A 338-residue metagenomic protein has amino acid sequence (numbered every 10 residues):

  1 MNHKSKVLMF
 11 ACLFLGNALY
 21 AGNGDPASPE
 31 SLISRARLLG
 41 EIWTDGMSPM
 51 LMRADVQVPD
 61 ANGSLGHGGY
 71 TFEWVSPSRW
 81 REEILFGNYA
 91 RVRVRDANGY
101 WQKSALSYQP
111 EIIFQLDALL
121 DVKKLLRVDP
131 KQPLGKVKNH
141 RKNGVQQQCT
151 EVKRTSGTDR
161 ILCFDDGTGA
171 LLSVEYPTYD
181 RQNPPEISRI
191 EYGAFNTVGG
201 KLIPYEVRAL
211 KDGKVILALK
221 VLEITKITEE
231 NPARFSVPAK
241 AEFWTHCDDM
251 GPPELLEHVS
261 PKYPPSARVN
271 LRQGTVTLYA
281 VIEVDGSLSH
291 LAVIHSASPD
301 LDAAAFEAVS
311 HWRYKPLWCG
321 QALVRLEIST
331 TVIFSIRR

Functional and structural regions predicted by a protein language model:
M1-L8: Bacterial N-terminal signal peptides that target proteins for export
M9-A18: Bacterial N-terminal signal peptides
G22, Y89, V174, Y179-N183 (+1 more regions): Charge-biased low-complexity segments
G22-Y108, P130-K142, R154, V174 (+1 more regions): N-terminal mature ectodomain segment of secretory-pathway/periplasmic proteins
L51, L125-R208, R268: Extended beta-strand-rich segments in extracellular/periplasmic secretory proteins, especially within noncatalytic
S64-L65, W74-V92, E111-F114, V128 (+2 more regions): PEST-like low-complexity, intrinsically disordered acidic/proline/serine-rich tracts that flank trafficking/processing
G69-S78, V94-W101, R160-P177, K220-A233: A short, surface-exposed beta-strand/turn
W101-L126: Acidic/charged, solvent-exposed loop-and-adjacent secondary-structure segments enriched in E/D, K/R, S/T, and G/P
